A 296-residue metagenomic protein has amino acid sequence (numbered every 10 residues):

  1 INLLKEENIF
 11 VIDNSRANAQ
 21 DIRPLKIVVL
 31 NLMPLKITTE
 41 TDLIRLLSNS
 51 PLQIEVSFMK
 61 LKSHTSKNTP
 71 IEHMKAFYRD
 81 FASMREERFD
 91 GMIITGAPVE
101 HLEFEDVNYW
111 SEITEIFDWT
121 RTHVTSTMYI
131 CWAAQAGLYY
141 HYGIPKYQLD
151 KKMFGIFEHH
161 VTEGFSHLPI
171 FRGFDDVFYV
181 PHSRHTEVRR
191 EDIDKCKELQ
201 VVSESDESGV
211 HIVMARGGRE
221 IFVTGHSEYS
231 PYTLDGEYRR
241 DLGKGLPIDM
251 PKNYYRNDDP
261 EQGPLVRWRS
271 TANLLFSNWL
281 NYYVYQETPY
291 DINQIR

Functional and structural regions predicted by a protein language model:
I1-S63, Y78, A82-M84, R88 (+2 more regions): Amide-donor transfer/coupling interface in amidating biosynthetic enzymes
T39-D42, N68-I71, F104-E105: Short, glycine/acidic-enriched capping/hinge loops at junctions between secondary-structure elements
K62-K75: N-terminal beta-loop-helix "entrance" segment that forms/cooperates in small-molecule cofactor or anionic ligand
M74, Y78-F81, F104: Helical hinge/lid and interdomain linker segments adjacent to catalytic or ligand-binding clefts that mediate domain
G91: Short, Asp-centered acidic motifs that coordinate Mg2+ and/or phosphate in catalytic or ligand-binding sites
I94-F165: Cysteine-nucleophile active-site neighborhood
